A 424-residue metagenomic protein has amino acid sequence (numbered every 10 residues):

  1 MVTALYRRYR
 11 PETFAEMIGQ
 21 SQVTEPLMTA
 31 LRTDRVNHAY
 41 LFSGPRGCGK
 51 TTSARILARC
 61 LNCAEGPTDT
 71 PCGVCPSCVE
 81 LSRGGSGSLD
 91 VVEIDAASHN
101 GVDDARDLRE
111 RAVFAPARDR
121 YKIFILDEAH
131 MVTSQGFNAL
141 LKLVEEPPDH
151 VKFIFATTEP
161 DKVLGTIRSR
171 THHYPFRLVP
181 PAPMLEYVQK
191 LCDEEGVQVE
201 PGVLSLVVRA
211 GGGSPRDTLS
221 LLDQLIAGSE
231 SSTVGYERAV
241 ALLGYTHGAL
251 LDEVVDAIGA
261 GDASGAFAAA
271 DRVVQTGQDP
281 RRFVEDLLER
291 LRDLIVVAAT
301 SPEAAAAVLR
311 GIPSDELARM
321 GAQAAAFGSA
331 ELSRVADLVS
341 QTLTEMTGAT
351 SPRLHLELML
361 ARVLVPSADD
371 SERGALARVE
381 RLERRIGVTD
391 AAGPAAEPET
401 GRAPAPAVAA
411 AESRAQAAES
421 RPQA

Functional and structural regions predicted by a protein language model:
M1-H173: P-loop/Walker A NTP-binding region and its immediately flanking N-terminal helices in P-loop NTPase folds
P11, K50, R59, V113 (+7 more regions): General helical structural elements
T13, D95, G235, D279 (+2 more regions): Short, solvent-exposed coil/turn linker segments
R32, A64-P67, S301, R385 (+2 more regions): Serine/threonine-rich low-complexity intrinsically disordered regions
P67, L243, H247, P406-A409 (+1 more regions): Residue-level marker of regulatory loop/turn positions in helix-turn-helix DNA-binding domains and in histidine
P76-L89, N100, D104-E110, A117-R120 (+4 more regions): Extended, largely alpha-helical regulatory/partner-binding modules appended to the mid-to-C-terminal parts
D390-A424: Long, low-complexity intrinsically disordered regions
